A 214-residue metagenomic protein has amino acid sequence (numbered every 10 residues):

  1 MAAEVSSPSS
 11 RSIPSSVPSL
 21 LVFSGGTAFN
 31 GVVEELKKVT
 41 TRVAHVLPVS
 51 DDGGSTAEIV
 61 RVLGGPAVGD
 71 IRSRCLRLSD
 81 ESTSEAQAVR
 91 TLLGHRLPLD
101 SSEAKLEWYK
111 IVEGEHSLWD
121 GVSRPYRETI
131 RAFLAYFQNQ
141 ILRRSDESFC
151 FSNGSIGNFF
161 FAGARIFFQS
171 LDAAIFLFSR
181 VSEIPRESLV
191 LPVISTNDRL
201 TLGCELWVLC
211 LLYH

Functional and structural regions predicted by a protein language model:
M1-V22, E34-T41, S50: Non-transmembrane, aqueous-exposed alpha-helical and coiled segments at domain scale
S19-S24, F161-G163: Short glycine-rich or small-residue beta-strand-to-loop segments that form or flank ligand, phosphate, metal/Fe-S
A28-V33: Short glycine/serine/threonine-rich phosphate/pyrophosphate-binding segments that cradle anionic phosphate groups
A44-V46: Short beta-strand "acidic-cap" motif of Rossmann-like dinucleotide-binding folds
S50-H214: Electropositive, gly/pro-rich neighborhoods at or near active sites that engage anionic ligands
